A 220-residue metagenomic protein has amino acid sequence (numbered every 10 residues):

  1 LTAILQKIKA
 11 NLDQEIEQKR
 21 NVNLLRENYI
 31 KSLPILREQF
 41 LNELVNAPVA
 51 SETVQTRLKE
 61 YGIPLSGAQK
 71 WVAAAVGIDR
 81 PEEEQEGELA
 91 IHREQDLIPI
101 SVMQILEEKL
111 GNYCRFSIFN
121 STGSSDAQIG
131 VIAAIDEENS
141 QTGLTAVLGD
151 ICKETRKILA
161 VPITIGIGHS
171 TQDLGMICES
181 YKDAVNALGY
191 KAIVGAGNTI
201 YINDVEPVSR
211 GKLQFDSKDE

Functional and structural regions predicted by a protein language model:
A3-V147, H169-D173, C178-A192, A196-E220: Interdomain helical linkers/hinges and coiled-coil/dimerization scaffolds that transmit conformational signals
F119-A127, K153-I165: Catalytic core regions of nucleotide second-messenger enzymes
G149-I151: Juxtadomain coupling helices with adjacent low-complexity linkers
